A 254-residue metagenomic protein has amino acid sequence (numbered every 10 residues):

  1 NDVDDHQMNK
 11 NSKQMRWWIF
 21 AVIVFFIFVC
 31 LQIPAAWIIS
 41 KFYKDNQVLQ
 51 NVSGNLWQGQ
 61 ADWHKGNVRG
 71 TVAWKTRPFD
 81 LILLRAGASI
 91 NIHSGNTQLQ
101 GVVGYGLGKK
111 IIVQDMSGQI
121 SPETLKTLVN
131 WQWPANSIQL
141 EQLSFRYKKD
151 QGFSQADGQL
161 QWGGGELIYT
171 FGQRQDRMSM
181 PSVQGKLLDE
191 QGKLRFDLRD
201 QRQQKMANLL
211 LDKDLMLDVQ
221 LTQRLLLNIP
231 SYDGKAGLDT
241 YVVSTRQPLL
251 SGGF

Functional and structural regions predicted by a protein language model:
N1-K13: N-terminal Lys/Arg-rich, disordered targeting/topogenic segments
K10-P34: Hydrophobic membrane-insertion alpha-helices, especially the h-region of bacterial N-terminal signal peptides
F25-Q50: Aromatic-capped interface at the extracytoplasmic side of an N-terminal signal-anchor transmembrane helix
Q47-Q132, I138-F145: N-terminal beta-strand/beta-hairpin edge segment
N67-T71, I92-V102, G118-T127, G165-F171 (+2 more regions): Short, surface-exposed beta-strand/loop "edge" segments at domain boundaries and coil↔beta transitions
A86-N91, K109-G118, G158-L160, L194-L198 (+1 more regions): Short, hydrophobic/proline-enriched secondary-structure or compact coil segments at domain edges
Y105, G118-Q204: Elongated, acidic membrane-bridging lipid-handling scaffolds and related periplasm/extracellular "bridge/tunnel" systems
F196-F254: Extracytoplasmic/luminal low-complexity segments enriched in Pro/Gly and acidic/polar residues that act as flexible
